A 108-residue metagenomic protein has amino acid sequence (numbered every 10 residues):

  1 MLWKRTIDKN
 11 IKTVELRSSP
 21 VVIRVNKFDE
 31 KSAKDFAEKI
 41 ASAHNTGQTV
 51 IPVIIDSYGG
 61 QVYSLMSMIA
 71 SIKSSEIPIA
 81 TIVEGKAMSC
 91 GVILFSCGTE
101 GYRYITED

Functional and structural regions predicted by a protein language model:
M1-V92, S96-D108: N-terminal organellar transit peptides
